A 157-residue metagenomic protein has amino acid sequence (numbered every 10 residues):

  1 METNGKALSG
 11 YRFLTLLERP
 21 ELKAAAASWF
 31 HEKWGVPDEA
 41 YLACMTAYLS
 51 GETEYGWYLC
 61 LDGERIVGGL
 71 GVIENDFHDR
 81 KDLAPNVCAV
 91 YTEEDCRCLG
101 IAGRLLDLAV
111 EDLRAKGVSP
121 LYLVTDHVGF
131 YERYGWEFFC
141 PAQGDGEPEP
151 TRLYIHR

Functional and structural regions predicted by a protein language model:
M1-A24, R157: Conserved N-terminal entry element of GNAT/NAT acetyltransferase domains
P20, A27-A40: Helix-loop element at the rim of GNAT/NAT acetyltransferase active sites that forms part of the acceptor-substrate
W34-L61, V67: Active-site rim helix/loop that mediates acceptor-substrate recognition in acyltransferases
Y55, P148-Y154: Short hydrophobic/aromatic beta-strand or adjacent loop that forms the aromatic wall/cage of a ligand/substrate-binding
L59, R65-N75, N86, Y91: Conserved beta-strand in the GNAT
T92, C98-E111: Conserved acetyl-CoA-binding loop-helix of GNAT-fold acetyltransferases
A115-S119, T125-P150: Conserved active-site alpha-helix within GNAT-family acetyltransferase domains
